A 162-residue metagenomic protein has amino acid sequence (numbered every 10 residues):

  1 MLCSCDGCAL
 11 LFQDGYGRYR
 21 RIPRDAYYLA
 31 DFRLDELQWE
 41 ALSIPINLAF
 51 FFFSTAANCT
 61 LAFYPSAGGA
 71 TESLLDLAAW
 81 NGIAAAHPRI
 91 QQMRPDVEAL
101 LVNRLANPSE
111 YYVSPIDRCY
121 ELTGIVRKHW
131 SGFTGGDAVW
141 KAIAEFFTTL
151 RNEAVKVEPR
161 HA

Functional and structural regions predicted by a protein language model:
M1-Y28: N-terminal cysteine/histidine-rich coordination modules
C3-C5, C59, C119: Generic recognition of cysteine residues
S4, R20, F51-F53, A62-Y64 (+3 more regions): Residues in well-ordered beta-strands of folded domains
A26-G68: Ordered, amphipathic secondary-structure segments that act as subunit-interaction surfaces in large macromolecular
P45-F52, D76-R89: Selected N-terminal structured segments and early membrane-anchoring regions
T55, P65-G82: Primary mode marks residue(s) on the alpha4-beta5-alpha5 output face of response regulator receiver
N81-A162: C-terminal, charged low-complexity interaction regions
